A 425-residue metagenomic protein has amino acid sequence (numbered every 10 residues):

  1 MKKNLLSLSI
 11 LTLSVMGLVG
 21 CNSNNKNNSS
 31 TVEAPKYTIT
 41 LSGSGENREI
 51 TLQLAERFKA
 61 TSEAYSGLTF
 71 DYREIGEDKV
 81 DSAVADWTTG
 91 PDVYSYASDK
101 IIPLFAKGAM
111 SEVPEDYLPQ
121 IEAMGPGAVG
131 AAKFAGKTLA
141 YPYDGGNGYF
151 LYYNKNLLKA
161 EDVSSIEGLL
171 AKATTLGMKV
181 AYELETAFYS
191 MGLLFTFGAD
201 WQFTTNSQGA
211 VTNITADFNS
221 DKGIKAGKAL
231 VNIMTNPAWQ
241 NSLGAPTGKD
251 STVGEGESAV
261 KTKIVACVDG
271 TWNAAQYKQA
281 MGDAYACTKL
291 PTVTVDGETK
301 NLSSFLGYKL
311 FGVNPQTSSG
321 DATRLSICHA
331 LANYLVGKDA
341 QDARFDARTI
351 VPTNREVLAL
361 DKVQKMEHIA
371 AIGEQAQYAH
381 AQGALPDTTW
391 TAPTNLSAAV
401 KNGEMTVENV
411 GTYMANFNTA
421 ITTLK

Functional and structural regions predicted by a protein language model:
N4-S9, V15-K100, T419-K425: Conserved N-terminal structural module of periplasmic/extracytoplasmic solute-binding proteins
R73-S82, Q240-S258, W272: Short helix-initiation/N-cap motifs at beta->coil->alpha
A85, T89-D92, Q120-Y153, K179 (+2 more regions): A structural signal for short loop-to-beta-strand junctions that line the ligand-binding cleft of periplasmic/secreted
S98-Y149, E161, E167, A286-T288: Hinge/lid segment of periplasmic solute-binding proteins
G136, Q279-A347: Extracytoplasmic/periplasmic substrate-recognition and gating elements
L139-Y143, Y149, L170-K222: Extracytoplasmic/periplasmic solute-binding protein
G209-A245: Glycine-centered hinge/linker elements that transmit conformational signals in sensory and ligand-binding systems
R355-L358, A370-K425: Conserved C-terminal helix/tail region of periplasmic/extracytoplasmic solute-binding proteins
